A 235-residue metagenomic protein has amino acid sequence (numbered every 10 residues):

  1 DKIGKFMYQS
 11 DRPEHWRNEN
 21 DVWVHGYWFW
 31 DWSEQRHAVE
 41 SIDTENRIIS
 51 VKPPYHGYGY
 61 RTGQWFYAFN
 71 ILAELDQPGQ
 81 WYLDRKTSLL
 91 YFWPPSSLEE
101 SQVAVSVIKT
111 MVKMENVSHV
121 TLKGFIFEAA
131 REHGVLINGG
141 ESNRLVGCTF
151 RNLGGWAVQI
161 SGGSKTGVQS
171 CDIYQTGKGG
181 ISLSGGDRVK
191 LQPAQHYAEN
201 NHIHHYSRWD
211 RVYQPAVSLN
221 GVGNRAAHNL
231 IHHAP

Functional and structural regions predicted by a protein language model:
D1-G139, R144, R151, A157-Q159: Extracellular polysaccharide-degrading/modifying enzymes targeting complex plant/algal/animal polysaccharides
F29-W30, V189-Q192: Short consensus segments that form the blades of beta-propeller domains, in both extracellular/periplasmic
W65-E74, V105, Q195-Y213: Surface-exposed acidic, glycine/proline-enriched linker/cap segments that occur as 15-30-residue helix-coil
S118-E128, E141-G154, S164-K178, Q192-S207 (+1 more regions): Right-handed parallel beta-helix
R131-L136, G154-S161, G177-L183, S207-P215 (+1 more regions): Short glycine/acidic-rich loop motifs that flank beta-strands on beta-rich extracellular proteins
G185-D187: Asp-box/WD-like beta-propeller blade repeats and closely related beta-sheet repeat scaffolds
P215-G221: Predominantly extracellular/luminal carbohydrate-interaction, adhesion, and secreted-enzyme modules that are
